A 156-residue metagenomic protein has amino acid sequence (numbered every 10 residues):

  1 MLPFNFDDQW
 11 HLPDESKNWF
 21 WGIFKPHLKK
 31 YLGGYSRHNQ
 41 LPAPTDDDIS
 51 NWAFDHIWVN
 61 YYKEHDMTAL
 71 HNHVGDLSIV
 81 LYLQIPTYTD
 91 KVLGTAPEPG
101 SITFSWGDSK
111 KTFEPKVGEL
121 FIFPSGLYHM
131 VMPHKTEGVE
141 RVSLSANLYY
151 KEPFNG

Functional and structural regions predicted by a protein language model:
M1-I49, W58, H65-T68: Non-heme Fe(II)/2-oxoglutarate
W52-F123, L127-M132, G138-N155: Catalytic core of non-heme Fe(II) oxygenases with the double-stranded beta-helix
